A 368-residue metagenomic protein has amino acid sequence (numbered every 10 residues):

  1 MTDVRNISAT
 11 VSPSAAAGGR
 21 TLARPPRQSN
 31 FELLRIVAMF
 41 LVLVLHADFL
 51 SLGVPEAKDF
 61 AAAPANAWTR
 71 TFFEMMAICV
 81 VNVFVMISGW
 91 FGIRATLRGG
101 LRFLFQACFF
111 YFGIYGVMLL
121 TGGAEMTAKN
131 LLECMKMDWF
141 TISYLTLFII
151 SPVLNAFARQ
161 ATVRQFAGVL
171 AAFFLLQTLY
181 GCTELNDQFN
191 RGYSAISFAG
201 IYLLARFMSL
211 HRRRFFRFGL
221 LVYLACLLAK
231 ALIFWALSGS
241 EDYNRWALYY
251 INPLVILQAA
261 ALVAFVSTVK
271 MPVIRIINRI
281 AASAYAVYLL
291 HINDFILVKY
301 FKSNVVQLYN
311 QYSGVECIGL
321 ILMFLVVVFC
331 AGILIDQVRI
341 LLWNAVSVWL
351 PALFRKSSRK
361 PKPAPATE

Functional and structural regions predicted by a protein language model:
M1-L175, V273, N304-E368: Membrane-cytosol interface segments of multi-pass membrane proteins, especially ER/Golgi lipid-handling enzymes
E32, I36-M39, S88, C108 (+5 more regions): Residues within membrane-spanning alpha-helices of integral membrane proteins, especially the hydrophobic core/packing
F40-A47, F110-L119, L170-T183, Y223-L237 (+1 more regions): Aromatic-anchored segments of alpha-helical transmembrane domains
W68-V80, K129-S143, G181-I201, I233-A260 (+1 more regions): Interfacial loop-to-helix transition and helix-capping segments at the boundaries of transmembrane helices
L147-A156, I201-R214, Q258-P272: Alpha-helical transmembrane segments in multipass membrane proteins, preferentially the mid-helix core
R159-G168, F207-K230: Hydrophobic alpha-helical segments of polytopic membrane proteins
F166-R212: Loop-centered beta-sheet repeat module
E241-V346: Alpha-helical transmembrane segments of multi-pass integral membrane proteins
